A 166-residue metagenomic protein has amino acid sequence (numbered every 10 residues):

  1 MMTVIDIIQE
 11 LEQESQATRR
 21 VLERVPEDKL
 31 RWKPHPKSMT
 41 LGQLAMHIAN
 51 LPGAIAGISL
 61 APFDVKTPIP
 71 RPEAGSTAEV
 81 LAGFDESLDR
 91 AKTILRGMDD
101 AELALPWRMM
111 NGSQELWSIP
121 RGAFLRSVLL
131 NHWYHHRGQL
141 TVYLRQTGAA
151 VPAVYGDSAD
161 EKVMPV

Functional and structural regions predicted by a protein language model:
T3, E10-E14, G83-S87: Soluble or luminal CAZymes and related metallo-dependent hydrolases
V4-Q9, R96, E102: Active-site-proximal helix-loop elements at catalytic-domain edges
I8-E23, E27-P70, M110-V166: Short, contiguous alpha-helical
G57-A101: Helix-adjacent hinge/juxtasegments
G97-S113: Acidic catalytic patch
